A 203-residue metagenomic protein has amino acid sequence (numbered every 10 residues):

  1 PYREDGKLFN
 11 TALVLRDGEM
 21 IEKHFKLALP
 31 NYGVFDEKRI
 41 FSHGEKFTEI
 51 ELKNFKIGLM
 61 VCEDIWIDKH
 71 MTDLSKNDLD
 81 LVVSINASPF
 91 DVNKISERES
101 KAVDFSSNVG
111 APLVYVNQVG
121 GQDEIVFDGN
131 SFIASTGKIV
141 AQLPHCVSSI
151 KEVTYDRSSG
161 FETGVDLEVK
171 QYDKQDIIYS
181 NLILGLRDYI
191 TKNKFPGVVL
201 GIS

Functional and structural regions predicted by a protein language model:
P1-S203: Enzyme catalytic cores with a strong preference for nitrogen-chemistry domains
